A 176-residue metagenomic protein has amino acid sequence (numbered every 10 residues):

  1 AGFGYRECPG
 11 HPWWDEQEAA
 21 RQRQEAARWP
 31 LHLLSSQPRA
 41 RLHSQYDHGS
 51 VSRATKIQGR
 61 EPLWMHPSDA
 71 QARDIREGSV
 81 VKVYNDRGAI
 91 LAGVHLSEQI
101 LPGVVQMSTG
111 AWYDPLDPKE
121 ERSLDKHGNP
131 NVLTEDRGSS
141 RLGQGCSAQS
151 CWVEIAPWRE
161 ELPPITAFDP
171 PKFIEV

Functional and structural regions predicted by a protein language model:
A1-S50: Long, low-complexity segments enriched in small/aliphatic residues
S44, H48-W64, S68-V176: Long, contiguous, secondary-structure-rich segments that constitute the structural scaffold of globular domains
